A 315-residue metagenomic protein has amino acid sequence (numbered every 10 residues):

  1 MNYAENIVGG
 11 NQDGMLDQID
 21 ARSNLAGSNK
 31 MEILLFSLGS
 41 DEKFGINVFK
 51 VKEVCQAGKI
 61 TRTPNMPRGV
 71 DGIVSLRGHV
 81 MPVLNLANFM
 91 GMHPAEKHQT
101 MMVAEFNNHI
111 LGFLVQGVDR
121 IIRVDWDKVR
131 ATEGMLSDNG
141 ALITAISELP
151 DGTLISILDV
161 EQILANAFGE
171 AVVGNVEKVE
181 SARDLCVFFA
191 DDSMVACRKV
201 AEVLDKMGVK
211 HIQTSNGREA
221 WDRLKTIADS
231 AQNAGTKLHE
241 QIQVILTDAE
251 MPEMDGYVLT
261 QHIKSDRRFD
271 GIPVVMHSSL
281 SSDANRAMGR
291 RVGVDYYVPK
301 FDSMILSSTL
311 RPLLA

Functional and structural regions predicted by a protein language model:
M1-I245, A249-V258, S265-P273, S279-R291 (+1 more regions): An acidic, low-aromatic, low-complexity terminal/linker signal
